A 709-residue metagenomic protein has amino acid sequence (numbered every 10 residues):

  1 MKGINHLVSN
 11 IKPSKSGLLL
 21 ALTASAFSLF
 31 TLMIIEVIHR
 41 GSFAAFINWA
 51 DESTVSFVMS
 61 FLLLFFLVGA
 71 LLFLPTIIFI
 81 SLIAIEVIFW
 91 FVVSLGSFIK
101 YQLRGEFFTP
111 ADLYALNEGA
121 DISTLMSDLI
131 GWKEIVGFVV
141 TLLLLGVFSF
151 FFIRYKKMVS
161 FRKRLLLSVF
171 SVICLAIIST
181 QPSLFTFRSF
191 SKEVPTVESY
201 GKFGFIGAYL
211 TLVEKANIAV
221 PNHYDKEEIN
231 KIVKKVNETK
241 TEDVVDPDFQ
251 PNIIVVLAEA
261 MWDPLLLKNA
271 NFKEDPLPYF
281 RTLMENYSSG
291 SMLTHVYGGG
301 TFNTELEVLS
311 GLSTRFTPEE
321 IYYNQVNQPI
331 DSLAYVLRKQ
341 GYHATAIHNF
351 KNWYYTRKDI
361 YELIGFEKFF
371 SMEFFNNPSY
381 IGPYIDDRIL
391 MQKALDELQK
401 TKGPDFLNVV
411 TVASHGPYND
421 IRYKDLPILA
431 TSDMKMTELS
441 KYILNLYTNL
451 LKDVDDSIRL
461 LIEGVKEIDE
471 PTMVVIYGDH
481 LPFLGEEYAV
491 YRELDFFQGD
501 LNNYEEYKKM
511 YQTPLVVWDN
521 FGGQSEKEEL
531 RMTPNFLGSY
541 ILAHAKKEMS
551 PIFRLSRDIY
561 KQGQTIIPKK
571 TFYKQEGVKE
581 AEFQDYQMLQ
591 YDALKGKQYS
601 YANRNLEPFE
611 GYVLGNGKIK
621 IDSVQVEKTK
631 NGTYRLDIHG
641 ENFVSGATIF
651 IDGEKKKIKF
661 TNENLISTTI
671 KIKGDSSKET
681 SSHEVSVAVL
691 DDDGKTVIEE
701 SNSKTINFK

Functional and structural regions predicted by a protein language model:
K2-S199, I619: Transmembrane and membrane-interface helices of multi-pass, inner-membrane envelope-modifying transferases
T180-V255: Membrane-interface segments at or immediately adjacent to transmembrane helices that form the boundary between
N237, T241-P247, A258, D263-D637 (+4 more regions): Solvent-exposed soluble domains appended to multi-pass membrane proteins
F643, F660-E663, E679: Extended, solvent-exposed regions of the mature portions of secreted/cell-surface glycoproteins
E654-K659: Surface-exposed loop/edge segments in extracytoplasmic proteins
T661-I672: Aromatic sugar-binding surface patches on proteins that engage polysaccharides or sugar-phosphate polymers
K671-E684: Surface-exposed, short loops/turns at beta-strand junctions within beta-sandwich domains
